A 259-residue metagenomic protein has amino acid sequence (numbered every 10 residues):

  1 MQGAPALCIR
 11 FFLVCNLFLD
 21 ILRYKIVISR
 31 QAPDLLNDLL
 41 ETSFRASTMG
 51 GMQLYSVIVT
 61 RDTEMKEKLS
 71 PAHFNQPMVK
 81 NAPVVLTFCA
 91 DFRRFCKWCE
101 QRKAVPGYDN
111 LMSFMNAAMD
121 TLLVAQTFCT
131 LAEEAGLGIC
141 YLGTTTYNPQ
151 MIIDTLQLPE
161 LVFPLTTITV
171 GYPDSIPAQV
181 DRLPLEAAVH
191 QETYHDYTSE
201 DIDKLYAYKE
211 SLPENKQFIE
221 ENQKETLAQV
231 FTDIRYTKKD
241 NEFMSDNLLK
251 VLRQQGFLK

Functional and structural regions predicted by a protein language model:
M1, A6, C15-K259: Acidic, surface-exposed loops and disordered segments
